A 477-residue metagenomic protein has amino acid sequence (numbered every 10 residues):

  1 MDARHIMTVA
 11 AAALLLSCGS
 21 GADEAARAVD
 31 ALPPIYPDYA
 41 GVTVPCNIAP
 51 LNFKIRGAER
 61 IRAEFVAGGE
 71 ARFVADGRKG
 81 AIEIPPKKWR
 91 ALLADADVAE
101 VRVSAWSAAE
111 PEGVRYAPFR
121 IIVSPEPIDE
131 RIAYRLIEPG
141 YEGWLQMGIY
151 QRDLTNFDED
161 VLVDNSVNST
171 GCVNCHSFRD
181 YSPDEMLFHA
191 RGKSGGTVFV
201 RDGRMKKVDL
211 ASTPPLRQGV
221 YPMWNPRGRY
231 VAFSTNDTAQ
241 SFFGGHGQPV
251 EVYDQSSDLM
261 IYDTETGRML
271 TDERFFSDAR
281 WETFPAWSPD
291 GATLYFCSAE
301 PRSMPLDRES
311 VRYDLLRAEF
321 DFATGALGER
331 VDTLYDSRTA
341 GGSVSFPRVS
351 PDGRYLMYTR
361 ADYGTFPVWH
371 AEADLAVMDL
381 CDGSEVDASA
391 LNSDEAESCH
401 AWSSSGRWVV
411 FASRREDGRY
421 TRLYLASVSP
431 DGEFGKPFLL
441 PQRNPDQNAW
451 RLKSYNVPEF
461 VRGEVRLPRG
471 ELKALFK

Functional and structural regions predicted by a protein language model:
M1-M7: Bacterial N-terminal signal peptides that target proteins for export
T8-S17: Bacterial N-terminal signal peptides
C18-K477: Sequence signature of WD/YWTD-type beta-propeller architectures
